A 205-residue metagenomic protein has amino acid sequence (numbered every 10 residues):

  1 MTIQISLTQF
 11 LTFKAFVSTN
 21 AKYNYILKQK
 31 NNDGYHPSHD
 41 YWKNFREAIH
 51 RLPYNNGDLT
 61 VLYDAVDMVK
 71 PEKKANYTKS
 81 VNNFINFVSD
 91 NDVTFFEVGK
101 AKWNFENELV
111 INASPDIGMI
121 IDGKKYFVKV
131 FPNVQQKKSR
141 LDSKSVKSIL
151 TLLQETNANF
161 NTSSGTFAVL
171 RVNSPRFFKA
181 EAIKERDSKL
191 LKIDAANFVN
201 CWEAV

Functional and structural regions predicted by a protein language model:
M1-P71: A structured, charge-rich N-terminal accessory region that forms the first stable segment of a protein and links
H36, D40, E72-A75, K144 (+1 more regions): Alpha-helix boundary/N-cap detector
Y54-N56, L152-S163, I193, N197-N200: Structural alpha-beta junctions
M68-G99: Acidic-basic catalytic patches of nuclease active cores, encompassing PD-(D/E)XK and other metal-cofactor nuclease
A101-E106: Flexible, glycine/threonine-enriched loop-and-boundary segments that flank and lead into catalytic domains of large
E108-N112, D116-V128: Active-site beta-strand-loop-beta-strand hairpin of nuclease catalytic cores that positions key catalytic residues
I121-A182: Nucleic-acid nuclease catalytic cores
T166-V205: Domain-level recognition of nuclease-like catalytic cores that cleave nucleotide substrates
